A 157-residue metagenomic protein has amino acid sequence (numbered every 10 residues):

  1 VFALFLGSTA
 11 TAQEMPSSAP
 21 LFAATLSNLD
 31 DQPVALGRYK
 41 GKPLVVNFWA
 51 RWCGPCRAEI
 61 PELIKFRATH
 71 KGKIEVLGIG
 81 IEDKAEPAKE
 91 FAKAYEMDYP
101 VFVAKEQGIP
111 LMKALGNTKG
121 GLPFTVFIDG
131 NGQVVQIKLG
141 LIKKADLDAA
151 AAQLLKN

Functional and structural regions predicted by a protein language model:
V1-G7: Bacterial N-terminal signal peptides
A10-L36: N-terminal "domain-start" segment that seeds a small globular fold
L29, Y39, G130: Short, ordered coil/turn segments that flank beta-strands lining enzyme active or ligand-binding pockets
A35-G54: Short active-site neighborhood of thiol/selenol oxidoreductases, capturing the structured segment around
V46, L77, P100: Rossmann-like NAD(H)/NADP(H) cofactor-binding core
R57-E96, E106-M112: Structural microenvironment flanking redox-active thiols in thiol-disulfide oxidoreductases
K93-D98, A104-A152: Thiol/disulfide oxidoreductase modules built on the thioredoxin-like
